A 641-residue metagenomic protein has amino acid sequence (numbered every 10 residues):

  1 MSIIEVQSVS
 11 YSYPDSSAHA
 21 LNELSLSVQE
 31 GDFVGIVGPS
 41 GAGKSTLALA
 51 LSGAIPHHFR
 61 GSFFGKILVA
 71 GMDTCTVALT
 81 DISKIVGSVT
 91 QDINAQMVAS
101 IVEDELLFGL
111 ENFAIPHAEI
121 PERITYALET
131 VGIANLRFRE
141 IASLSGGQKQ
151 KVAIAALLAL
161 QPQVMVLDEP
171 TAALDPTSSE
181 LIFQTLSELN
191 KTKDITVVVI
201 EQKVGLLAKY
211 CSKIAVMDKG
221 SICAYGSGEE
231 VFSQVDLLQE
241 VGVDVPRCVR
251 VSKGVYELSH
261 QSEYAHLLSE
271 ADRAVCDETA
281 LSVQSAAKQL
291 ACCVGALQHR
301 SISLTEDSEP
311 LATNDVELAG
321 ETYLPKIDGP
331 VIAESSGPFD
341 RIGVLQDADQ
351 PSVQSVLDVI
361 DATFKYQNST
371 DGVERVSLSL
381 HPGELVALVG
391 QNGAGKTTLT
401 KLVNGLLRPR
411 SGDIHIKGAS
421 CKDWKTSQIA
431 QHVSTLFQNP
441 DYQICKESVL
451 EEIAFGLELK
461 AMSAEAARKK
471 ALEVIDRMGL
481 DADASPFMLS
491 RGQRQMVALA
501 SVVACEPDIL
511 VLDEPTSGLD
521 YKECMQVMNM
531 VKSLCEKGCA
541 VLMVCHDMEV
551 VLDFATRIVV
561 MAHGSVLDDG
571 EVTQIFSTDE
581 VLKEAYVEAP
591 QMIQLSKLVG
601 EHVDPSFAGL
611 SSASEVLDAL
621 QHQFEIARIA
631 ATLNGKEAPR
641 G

Functional and structural regions predicted by a protein language model:
V37-P39, V389-Q391: The feature captures the beta-strand-to-loop junction immediately N-terminal to the Walker
S52, N404: Helix-to-loop junction immediately C-terminal to a conserved catalytic motif
R60-M72, G412-S420, I429: Conserved ABC transporter NBD signature motif
A118-L136, E465-A482: Conserved ABC ATPase "signature" region
M165-D168, L510-D513: Catalytic Walker B motif of ABC-type/P-loop ATPase nucleotide-binding domains
L207-K209, V551-D553: A short, surface-exposed alpha-helical micro-motif characterized by mixed small hydrophobic and charged/polar residues
K219-G220, H563-G564: Conserved ABC ATPase "signature" C-loop
